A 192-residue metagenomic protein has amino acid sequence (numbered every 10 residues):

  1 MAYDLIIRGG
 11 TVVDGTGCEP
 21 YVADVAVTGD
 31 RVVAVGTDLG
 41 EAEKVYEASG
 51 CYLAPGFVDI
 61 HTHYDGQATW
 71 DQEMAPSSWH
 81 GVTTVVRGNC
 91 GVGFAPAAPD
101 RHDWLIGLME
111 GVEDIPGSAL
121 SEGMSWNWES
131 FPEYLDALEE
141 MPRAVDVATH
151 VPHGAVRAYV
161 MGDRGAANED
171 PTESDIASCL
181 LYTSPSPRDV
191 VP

Functional and structural regions predicted by a protein language model:
A2-R8, V12-G56: Histidine-rich, glycine-flanked metal-binding segment
T16, G36, G66-A68, V86 (+1 more regions): Activation segment
G17-C18, V58, T69, M161: Short capping/connector residues at structural and topological boundaries
V45, D65, P96-A97: Short Asp/Glu-rich motifs
A54-M74: Di-metal (Zn2+ and/or Mg2+/Mn2+) metal-binding site signature of metallo-dependent hydrolases with the MBL/beta-CASP
W70-L180: Divalent-metal coordination cores built from histidine and acidic residues
Y182-P192: Single conserved hydrophobic/aromatic residue that forms the stacking wall/gate of nucleotide- or nucleobase-binding
